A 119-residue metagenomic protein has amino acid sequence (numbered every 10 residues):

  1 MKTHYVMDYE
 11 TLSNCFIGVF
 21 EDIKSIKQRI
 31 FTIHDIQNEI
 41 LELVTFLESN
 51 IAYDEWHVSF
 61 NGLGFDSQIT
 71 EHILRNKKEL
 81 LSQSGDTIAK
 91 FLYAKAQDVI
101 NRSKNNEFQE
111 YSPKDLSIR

Functional and structural regions predicted by a protein language model:
K2-I23: Gly/Thr-rich phosphate-binding beta-strand-loop-beta motif of the actin/hexokinase/Hsp70
R29-R119: Conserved DEDDh/DEDDy metal-dependent 3′-5′ exonuclease domain
